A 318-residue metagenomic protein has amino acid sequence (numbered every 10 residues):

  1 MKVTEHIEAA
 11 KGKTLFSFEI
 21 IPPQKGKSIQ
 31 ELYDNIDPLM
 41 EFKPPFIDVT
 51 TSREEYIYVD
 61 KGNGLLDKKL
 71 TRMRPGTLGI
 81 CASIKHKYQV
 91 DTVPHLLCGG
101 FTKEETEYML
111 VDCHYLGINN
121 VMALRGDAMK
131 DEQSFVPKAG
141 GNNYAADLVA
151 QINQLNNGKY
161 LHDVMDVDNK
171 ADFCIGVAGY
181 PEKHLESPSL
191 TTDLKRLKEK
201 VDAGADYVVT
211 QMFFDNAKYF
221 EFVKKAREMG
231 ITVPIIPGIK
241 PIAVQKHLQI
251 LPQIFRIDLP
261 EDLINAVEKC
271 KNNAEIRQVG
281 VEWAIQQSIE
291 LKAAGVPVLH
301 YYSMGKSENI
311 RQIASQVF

Functional and structural regions predicted by a protein language model:
M1-V49: Conserved N-terminal beta1-alpha1 strand-loop-helix module at the mouth
L15-Y33, D91-E104, C174-T192, E268-E282: Active-site mouth loops of central-metabolism enzymes
E19, I47, C113, K200 (+3 more regions): Conserved, mostly hydrophobic/aromatic
F42-P75, G126-G140, A205-E221, M304-K306: Glycine-rich, proline-tolerant flexible connector loops at the mouths of alpha/beta enzymes
T102-H114, T192-R196, E221-K224, V244-H247 (+1 more regions): Catalytic cores of alpha/beta
K103-A150: Flexible, glycine-rich active-site loops centered on histidine and acidic residues that chelate a metal or position
G126, A139-E186, D193, K224 (+3 more regions): Active-site pocket-lining/capping segments in soluble small-molecule metabolic enzymes
